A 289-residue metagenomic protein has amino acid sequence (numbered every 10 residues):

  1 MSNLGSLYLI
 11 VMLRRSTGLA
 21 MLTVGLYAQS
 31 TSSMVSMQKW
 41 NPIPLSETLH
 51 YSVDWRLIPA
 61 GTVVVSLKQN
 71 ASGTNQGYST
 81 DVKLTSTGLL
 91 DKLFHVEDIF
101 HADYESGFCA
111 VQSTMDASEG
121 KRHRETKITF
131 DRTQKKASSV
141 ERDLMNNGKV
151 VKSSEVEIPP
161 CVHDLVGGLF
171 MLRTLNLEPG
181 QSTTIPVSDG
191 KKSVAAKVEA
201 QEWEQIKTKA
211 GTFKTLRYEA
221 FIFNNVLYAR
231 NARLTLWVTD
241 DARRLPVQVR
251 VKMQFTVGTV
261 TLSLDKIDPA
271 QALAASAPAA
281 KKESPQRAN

Functional and structural regions predicted by a protein language model:
M1-L13: N-terminal secretory signal peptides that target proteins for export/translocation
R14-Y27: Bacterial N-terminal signal peptides
S30-R132, M171-N289: Acidic, serine/threonine-rich low-complexity disordered tracts
T133, A137-R142: A substrate-binding/cap region within the structured catalytic cores of diverse enzymes
E141-P160: Acidic/charged, solvent-exposed loop-and-adjacent secondary-structure segments enriched in E/D, K/R, S/T, and G/P
